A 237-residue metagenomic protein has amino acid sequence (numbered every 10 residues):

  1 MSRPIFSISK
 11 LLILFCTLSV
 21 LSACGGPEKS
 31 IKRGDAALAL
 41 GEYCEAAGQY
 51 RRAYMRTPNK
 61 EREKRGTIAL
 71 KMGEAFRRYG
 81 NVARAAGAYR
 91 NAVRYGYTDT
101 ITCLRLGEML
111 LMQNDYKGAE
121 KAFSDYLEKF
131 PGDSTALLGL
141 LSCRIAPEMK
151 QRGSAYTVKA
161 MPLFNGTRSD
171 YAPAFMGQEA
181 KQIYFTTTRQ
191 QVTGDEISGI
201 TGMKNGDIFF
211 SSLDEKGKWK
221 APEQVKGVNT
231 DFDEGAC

Functional and structural regions predicted by a protein language model:
I31-K32, E63-K71, I101-R105, K121 (+1 more regions): Alpha-solenoid helical repeat scaffolds
R105, M112-G118, A122-C237: Short, conserved micro-motifs composed of acidic
